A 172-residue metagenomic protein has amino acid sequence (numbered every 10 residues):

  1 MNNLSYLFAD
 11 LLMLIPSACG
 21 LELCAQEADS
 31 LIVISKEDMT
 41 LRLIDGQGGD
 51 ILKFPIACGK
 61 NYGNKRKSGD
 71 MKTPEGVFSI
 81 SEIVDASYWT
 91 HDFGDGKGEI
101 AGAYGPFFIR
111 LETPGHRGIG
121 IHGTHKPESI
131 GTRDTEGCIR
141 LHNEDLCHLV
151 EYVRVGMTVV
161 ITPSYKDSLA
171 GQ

Functional and structural regions predicted by a protein language model:
M1-F8: Bacterial N-terminal signal peptides that target proteins for export
A9-A18: Bacterial N-terminal signal peptides
L21-S68, E75, I161-Q172: Intrinsically disordered, low-complexity, Pro/Ser/Thr/Asn/Gly/Ala-rich spacer/linker segments adjacent to signal
Q26-E27, S68-M71, A86-Q172: Exported/periplasmic cell-wall-interacting domains
D38-T40, V77, F108, G118: Structural motif
L52-F54, F78, R117-I119: Short beta-strand segments
F78-S79, V159: Generic structural signal for buried aliphatic residues
